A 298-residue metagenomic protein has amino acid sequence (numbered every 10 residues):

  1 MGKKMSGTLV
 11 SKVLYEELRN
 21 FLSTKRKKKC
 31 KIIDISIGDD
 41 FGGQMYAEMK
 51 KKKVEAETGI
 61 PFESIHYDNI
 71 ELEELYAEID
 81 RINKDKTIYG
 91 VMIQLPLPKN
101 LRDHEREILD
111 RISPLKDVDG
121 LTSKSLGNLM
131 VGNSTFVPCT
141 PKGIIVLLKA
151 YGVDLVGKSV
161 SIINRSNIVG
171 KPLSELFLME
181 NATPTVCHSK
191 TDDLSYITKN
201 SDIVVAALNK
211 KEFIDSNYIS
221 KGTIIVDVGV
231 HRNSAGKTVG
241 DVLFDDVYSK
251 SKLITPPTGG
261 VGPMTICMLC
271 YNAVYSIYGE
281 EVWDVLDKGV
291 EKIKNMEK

Functional and structural regions predicted by a protein language model:
M1-K28, L286: Positively charged, low-complexity intrinsically disordered leader regions
K27-D39: Short beta-strand segments enriched in small/hydrophobic residues
I37-K52, A56, K99, T135-I224 (+2 more regions): Glycine-rich phosphate/diphosphate-binding loop of Rossmann-like nucleotide-binding domains
G38, P61-E73, S189-T191: Short beta->alpha junction loops
E74-K86: Short, well-structured alpha-helical segments in soluble
G90-I93, A206, V226-D227: Redox-cofactor binding/interface segments in oxidoreductases and associated redox assembly factors
M92-L155: Anion-binding alpha/beta catalytic cores of soluble intermediary-metabolism enzymes, centered on
E105-L126, V226-W283: Rossmann-fold NAD(P)-binding glycine/threonine-rich loop
